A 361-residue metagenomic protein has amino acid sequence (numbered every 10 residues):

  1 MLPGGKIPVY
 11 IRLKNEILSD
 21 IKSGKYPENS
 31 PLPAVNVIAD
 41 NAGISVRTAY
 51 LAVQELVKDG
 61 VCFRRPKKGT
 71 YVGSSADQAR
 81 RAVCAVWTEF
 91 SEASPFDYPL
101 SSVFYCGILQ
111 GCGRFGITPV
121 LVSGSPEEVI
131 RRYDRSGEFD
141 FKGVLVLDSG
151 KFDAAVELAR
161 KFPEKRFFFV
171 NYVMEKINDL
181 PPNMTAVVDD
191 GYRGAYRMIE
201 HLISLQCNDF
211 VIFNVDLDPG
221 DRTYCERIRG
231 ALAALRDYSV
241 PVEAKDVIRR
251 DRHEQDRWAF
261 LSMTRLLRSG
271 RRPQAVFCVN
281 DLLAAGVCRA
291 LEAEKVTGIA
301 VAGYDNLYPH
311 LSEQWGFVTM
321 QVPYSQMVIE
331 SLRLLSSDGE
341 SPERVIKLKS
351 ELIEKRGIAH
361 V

Functional and structural regions predicted by a protein language model:
M1-R47, L51-Q54, P99, P126 (+2 more regions): Extreme N-terminal segment that seeds HTH/winged-HTH DNA-binding domains in transcriptional regulators
L2-K6, P27, P31, F63-P95: N-terminal helix-turn-helix/winged-helix DNA-binding helices and compositionally similar short basic alpha-helical
I11-R12, V35, D77-G143: Amphipathic helical "hinge" segments at domain boundaries
E16, M184, F260-V361: Flexible loop/turn connectors
A85, D140-S149, F168, V211-N214 (+2 more regions): Periplasmic-binding protein-like
F90-L100, L121-V129, A186-R197, F213-S262 (+4 more regions): Hinge/beta->alpha junction and helix N-cap segments in small-molecule ligand-binding domains
G150-G194, L282, D305-F317: Flexible loop/hinge segments that line or gate small-molecule binding clefts
